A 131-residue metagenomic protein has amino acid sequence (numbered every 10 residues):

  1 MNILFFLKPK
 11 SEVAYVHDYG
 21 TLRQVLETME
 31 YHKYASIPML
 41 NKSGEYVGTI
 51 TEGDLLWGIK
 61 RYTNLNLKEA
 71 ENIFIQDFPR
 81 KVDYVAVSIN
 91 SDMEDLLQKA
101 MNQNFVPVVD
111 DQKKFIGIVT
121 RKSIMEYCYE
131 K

Functional and structural regions predicted by a protein language model:
M1-E12, T51-Q103, T120-K131: Tandem CBS (Bateman) regulatory domains
Y15-Y34, L40-N41, V85-Q103, V109-Q112 (+1 more regions): The conserved cystathionine-beta-synthase
H17, L26-N66: Acidic (E/D-rich), amphipathic helical modules within compact regulatory domains
Y46, K114-F115: Hydrophobic "anchor" residues
P107, G117-T120: Short hydrophobic beta-strand segments that form the core of ligand-binding sensory/regulatory domains
